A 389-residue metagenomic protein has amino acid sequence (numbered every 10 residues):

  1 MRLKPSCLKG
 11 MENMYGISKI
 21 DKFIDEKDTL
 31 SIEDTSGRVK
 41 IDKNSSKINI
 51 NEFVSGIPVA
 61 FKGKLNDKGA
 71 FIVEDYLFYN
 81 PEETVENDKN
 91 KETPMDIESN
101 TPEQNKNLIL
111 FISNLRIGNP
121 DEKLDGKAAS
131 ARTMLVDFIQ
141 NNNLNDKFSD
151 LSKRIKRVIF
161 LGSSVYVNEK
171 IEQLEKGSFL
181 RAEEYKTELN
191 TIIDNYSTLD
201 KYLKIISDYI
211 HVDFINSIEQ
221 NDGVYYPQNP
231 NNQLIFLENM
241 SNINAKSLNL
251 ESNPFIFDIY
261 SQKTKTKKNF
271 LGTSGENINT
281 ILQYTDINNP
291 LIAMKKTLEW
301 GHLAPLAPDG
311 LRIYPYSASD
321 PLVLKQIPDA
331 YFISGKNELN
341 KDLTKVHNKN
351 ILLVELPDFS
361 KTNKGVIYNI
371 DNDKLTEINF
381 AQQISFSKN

Functional and structural regions predicted by a protein language model:
M1-N389: Extended recognition/assembly regions associated with phosphoester-bond processing machinery
